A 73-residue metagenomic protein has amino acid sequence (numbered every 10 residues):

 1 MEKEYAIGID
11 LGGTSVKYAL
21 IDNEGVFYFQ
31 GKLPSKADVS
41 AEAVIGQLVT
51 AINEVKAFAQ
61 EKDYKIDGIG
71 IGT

Functional and structural regions predicted by a protein language model:
E2, T14, K65-I69: Short, basic and Ser/Thr-rich N-terminal targeting/leader segments
K3-G46, T50: Short glycine-rich, Thr/Ser-proximal phosphate-binding strand/loop in the N-terminal lobe of ATP-dependent enzymes
Q47-E61: A short, N-terminal amphipathic alpha-helix
A59-T73: Short beta-strand-loop/turn "lid" adjacent to the catalytic site in phosphate-handling enzymes
